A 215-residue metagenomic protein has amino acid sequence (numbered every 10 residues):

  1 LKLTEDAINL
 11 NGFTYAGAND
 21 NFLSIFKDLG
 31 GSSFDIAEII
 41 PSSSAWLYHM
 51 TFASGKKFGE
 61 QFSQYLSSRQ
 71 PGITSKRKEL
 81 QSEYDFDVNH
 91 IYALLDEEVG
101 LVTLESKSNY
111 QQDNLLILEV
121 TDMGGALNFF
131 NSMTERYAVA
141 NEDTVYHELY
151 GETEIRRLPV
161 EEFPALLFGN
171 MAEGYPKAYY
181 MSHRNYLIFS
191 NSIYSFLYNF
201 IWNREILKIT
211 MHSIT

Functional and structural regions predicted by a protein language model:
L1-F62, E98, L167-Y179, S190-S192 (+1 more regions): Leucine-rich, highly hydrophobic segment in Treponema pallidum outer-membrane-associated proteins
D6, F13-D20, R69-G72, Q81-V88 (+3 more regions): A generic short-segment signal for beta-strand/edge and adjacent turn/coil regions
S24-K27, E60, Q64, S82 (+2 more regions): Polar/charged alpha-helical tracts
G31-A37, D85-H90, N141-Y146: Intrinsically disordered, low-complexity boundary segments flanking structured domains
I36-I40, P71-K76, A140-T144, H212-I214: Glycine-rich loops and low-complexity Gly/Arg-rich segments that provide flexible linkers or classic glycine-based
W46-Y84, A138: Predominantly extracellular/luminal regions of secreted and cell-surface proteins, especially disulfide-bonded
Y48, Y92-I214: Single conserved position on a long alpha-helix in the C-terminal lobe of the eukaryotic protein kinase
K76, L80-L101: Edge strands and adjacent loops of beta-rich recognition modules
